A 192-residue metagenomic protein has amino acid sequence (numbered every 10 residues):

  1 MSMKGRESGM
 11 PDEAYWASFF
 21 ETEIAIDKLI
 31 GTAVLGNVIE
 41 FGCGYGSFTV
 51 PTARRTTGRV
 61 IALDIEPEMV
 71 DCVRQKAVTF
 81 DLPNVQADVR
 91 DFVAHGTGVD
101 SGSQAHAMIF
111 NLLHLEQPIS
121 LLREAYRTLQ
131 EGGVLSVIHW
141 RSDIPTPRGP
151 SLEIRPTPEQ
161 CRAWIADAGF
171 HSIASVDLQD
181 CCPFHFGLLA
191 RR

Functional and structural regions predicted by a protein language model:
S2-F20: Class I SAM-dependent methyltransferase Rossmann-like catalytic core, especially the SAM/SAH-binding loop
A17-G36: Conserved alpha-helix/loop element of class I SAM-dependent methyltransferases that forms part of the SAM/SAH-binding
I39, Y45-S47, P51-H95: Class I SAM-dependent methyltransferase SAM/SAH-binding core
T97-H106: A short acidic, Gly/Pro-enriched loop at the edge of an enzyme's catalytic core that lines a small-molecule cofactor
A105-P118: A short SAM/SAH-binding and catalytic strip from SAM-dependent methyltransferases
S120-V134: A short glycine-rich, Lys/Arg-flanked "PGG" loop and its adjoining helix->strand segment in the class I
S136-Q160: Conserved class I S-adenosyl-L-methionine
D177-R192: Core SAM-dependent methyltransferase catalytic element
